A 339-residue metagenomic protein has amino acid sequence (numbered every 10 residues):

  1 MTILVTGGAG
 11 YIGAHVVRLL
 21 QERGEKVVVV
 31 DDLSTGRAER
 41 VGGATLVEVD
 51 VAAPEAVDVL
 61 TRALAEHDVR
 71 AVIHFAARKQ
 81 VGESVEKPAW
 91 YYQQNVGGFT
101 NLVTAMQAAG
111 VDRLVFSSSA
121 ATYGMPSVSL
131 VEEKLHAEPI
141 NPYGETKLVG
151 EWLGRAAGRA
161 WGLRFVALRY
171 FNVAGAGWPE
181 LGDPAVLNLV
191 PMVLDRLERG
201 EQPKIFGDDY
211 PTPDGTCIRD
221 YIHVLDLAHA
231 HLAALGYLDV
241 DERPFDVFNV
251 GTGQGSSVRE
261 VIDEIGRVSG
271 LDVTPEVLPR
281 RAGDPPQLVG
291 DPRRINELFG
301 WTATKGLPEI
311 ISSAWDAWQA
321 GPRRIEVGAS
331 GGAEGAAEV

Functional and structural regions predicted by a protein language model:
M1-V173: N-terminal Rossmann-like NAD(P)+-binding domain of SDR-like oxidoreductases, especially those catalyzing
A38, R164-A167, F171-L189, R199-Y221: Short, flexible, glycine-rich and Lys/Arg-enriched loop motifs at helix boundaries that contact anionic partners
L60-A65, M192-R199: Short amphipathic alpha-helices and their capping/turn segments at secondary-structure boundaries
Y92, I140-E151, D183-P191, D220-Y221 (+1 more regions): Short-chain dehydrogenase/reductase
N101, M192, A233: Alpha-helical scaffold segments in soluble metabolic enzymes
L197-V339: C-terminal substrate-binding subdomain of Rossmann-fold SDR/epimerase-dehydratase oxidoreductases
